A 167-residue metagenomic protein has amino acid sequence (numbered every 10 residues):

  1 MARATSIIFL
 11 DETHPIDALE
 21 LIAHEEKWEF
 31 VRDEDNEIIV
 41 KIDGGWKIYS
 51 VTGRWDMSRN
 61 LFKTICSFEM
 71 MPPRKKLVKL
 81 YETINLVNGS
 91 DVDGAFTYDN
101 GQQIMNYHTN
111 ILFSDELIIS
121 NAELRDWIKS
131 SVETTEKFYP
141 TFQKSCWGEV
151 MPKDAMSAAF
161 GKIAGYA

Functional and structural regions predicted by a protein language model:
M1-L21: Terminal, regulation- and interaction-focused segments at domain boundaries
A2-A4, F113, P152: Active-site-proximal beta-alpha loop/turn segments in soluble metabolic enzymes
S6-I8, I65-P73, L117, N121-L124: Short histidine-centered catalytic/ligand-binding loop motif
D11-A18, P72-L80, E123, W127-S130 (+1 more regions): Short amphipathic alpha-helical segments
L21, E26-Y49, G53-E69: Ser/Thr-rich, low-complexity intrinsically disordered terminal regions
S67-H108: Short, internal acidic amphipathic alpha-helical interface segments that mediate docking to partner proteins
F96-C146: Charged, low-complexity intrinsically disordered regions
Q143-A167: Short, highly charged C-terminal tails/helix-capping segments
